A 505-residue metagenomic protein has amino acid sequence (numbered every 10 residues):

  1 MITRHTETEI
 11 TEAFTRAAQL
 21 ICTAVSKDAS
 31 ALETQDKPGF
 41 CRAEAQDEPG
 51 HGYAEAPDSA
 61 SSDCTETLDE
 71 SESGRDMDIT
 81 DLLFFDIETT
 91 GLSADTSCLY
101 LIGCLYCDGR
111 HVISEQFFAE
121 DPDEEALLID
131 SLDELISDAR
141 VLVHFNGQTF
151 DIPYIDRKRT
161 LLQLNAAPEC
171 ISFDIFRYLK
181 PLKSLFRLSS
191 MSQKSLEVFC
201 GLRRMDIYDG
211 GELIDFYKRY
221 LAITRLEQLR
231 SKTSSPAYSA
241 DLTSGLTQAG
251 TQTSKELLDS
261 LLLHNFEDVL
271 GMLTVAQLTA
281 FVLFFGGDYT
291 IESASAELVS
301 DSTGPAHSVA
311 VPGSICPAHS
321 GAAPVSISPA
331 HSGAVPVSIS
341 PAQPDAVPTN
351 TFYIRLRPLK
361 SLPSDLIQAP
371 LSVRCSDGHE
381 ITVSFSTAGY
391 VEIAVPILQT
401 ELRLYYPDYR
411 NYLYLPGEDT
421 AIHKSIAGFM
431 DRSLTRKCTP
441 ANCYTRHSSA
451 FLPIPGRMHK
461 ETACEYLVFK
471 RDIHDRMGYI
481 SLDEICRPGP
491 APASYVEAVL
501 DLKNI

Functional and structural regions predicted by a protein language model:
M1-F85, T90-S97, C107-H307, I327-P329 (+1 more regions): DEDD superfamily 3′-5′ metal-dependent exonuclease/proofreading module
I102-C104: Short beta-strand scaffold segments in enzyme catalytic cores
C316: Glycine-rich beta-alpha loop elements in corrinoid/cobalamin-binding modules across cobalamin-dependent enzymes
